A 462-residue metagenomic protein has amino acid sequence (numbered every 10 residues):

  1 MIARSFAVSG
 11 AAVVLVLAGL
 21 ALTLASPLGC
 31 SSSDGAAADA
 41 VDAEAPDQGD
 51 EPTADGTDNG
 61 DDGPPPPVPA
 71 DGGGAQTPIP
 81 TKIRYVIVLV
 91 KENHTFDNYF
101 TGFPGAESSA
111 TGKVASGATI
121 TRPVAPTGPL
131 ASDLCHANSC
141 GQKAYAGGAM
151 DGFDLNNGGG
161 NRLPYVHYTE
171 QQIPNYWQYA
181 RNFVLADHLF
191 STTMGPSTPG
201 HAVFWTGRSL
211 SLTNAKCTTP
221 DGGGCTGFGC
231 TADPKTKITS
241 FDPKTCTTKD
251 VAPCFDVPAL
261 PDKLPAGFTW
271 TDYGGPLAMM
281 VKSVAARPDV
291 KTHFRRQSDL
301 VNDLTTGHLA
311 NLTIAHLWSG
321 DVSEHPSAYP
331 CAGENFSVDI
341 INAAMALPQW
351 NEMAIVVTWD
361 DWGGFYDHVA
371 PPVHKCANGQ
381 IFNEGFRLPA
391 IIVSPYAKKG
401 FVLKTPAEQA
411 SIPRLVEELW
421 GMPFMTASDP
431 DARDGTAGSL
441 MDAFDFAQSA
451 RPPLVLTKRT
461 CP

Functional and structural regions predicted by a protein language model:
M1-L28: Sec-dependent bacterial lipoprotein signal peptides
A7, A11, L28, S33-G35 (+2 more regions): Serine/proline-rich low-complexity intrinsically disordered segments, especially terminal tails, linkers
A7, A12-L15, A40, T53 (+2 more regions): Detector for intrinsically disordered, low-structure N-terminal pre-sequences
A7, D34-G35, Q48, Y179 (+1 more regions): Compositionally biased, intrinsically disordered low-complexity regions
L22-Q76: Ser/Thr-rich, Pro/Gly/Ala-heavy low-complexity intrinsically disordered linkers and tails of secreted extracellular
G63-P462: N-terminal pro-sequences and low-complexity stem/linker regions of secreted or lumenal proteins
